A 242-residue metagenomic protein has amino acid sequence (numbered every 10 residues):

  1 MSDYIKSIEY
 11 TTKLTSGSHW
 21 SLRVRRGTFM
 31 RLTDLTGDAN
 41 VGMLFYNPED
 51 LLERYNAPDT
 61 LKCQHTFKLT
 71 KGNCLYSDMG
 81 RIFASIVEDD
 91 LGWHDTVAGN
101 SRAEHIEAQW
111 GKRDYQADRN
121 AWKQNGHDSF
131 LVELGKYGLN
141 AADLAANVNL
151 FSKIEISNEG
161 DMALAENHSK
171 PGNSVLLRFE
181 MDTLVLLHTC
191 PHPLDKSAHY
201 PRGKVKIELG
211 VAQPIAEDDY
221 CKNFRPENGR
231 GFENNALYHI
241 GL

Functional and structural regions predicted by a protein language model:
M1-L242: Acidic, Ser/Thr/Pro
